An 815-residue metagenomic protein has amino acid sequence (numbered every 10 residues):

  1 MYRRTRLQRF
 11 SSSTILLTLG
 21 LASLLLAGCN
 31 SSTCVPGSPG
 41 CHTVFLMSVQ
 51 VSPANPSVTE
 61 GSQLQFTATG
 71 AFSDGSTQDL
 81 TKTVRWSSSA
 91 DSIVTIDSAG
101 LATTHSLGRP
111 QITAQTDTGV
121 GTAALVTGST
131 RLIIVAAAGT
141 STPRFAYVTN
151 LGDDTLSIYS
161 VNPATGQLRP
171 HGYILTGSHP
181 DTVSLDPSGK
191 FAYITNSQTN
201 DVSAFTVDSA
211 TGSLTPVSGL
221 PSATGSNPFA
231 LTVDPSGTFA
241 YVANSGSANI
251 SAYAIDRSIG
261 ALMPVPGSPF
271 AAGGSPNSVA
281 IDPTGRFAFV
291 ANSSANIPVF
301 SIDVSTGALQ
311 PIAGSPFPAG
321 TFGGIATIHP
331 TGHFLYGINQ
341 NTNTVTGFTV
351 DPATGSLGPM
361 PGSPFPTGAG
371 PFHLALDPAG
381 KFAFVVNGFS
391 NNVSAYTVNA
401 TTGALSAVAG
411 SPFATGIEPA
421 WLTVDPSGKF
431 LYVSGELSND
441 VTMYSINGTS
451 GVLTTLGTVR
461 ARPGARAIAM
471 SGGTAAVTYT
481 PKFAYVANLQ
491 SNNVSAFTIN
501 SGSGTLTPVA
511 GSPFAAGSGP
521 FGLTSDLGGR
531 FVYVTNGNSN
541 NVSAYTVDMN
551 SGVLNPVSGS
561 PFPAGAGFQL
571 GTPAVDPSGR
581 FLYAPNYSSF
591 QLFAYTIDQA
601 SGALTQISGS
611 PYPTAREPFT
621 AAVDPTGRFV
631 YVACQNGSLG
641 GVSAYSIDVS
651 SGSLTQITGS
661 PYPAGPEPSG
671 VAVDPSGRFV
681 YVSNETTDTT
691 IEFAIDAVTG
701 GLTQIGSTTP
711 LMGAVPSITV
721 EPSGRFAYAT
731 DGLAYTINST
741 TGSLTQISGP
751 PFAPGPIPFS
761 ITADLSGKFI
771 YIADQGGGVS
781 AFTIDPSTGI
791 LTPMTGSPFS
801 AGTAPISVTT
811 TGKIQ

Functional and structural regions predicted by a protein language model:
Y2-L16: Bacterial N-terminal signal peptides that target proteins for export
L25-G28: C-terminal motif of bacterial Sec signal peptides marking the signal peptidase cleavage site
N30-P143: Extracytoplasmic soluble-region selector
L46, S76-T77, Q111-D117, V126-Q815: Predominantly soluble domains enriched in secretory-pathway, periplasmic, or organellar proteins
